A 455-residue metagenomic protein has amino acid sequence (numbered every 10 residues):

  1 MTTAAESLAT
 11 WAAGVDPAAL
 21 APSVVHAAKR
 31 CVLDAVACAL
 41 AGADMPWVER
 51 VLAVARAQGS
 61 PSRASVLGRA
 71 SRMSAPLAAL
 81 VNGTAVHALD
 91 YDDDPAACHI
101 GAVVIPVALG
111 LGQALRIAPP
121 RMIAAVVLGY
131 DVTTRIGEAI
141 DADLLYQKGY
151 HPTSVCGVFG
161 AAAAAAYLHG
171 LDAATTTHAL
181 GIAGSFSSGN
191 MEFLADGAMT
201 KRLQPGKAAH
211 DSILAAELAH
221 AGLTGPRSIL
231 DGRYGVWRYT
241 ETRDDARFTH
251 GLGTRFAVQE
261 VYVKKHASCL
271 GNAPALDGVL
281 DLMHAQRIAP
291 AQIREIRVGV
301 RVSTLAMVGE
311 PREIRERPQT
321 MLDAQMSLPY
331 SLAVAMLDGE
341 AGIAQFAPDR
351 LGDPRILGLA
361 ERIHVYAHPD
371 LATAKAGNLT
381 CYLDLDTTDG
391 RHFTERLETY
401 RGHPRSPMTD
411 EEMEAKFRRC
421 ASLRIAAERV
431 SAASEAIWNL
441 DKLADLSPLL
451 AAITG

Functional and structural regions predicted by a protein language model:
M1-I100, T200-H210, E217-G455: Terminal-appendage/accessory-domain detector
G59-S62, V132-D141, F186-L194, L305-M307: Secretory-pathway/luminal and periplasmic proteins that interact with or process carbohydrate-rich
G83, H87-I140: Hydrophobic alpha-helical hairpins/lids featuring a short glycine-rich hinge
A96-V103, R121-V126, L144-V158, L203-P205 (+2 more regions): Active-site nucleophile and cofactor-binding loops and adjacent substrate-binding regions of central metabolic enzymes
G101-I105, Q147-L168, H178-R247: Amphipathic alpha-helical interface segments
L109-R116, A164-D172, A335-D338: Alpha-helix C-terminal capping segments
A114-V126, G170-T177, G225-S228: Structural helix-adjacent loops and short alpha-helical linkers that scaffold large soluble proteins
V126, Y130, T177-L180, S431-S434: Short, well-structured alpha-helical segments that form the helix of a local strand-helix-strand
